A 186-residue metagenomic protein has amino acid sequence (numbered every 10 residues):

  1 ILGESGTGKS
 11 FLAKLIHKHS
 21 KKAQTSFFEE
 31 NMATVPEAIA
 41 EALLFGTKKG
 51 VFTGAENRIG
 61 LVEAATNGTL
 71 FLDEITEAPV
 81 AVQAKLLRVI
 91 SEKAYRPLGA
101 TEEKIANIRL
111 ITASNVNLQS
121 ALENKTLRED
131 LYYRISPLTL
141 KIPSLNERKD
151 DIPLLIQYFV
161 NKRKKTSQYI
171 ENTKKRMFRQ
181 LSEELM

Functional and structural regions predicted by a protein language model:
I1-T53, E63-P79, S144-K149: Conserved post-Walker A coupling segment in P-loop NTPases
L12, N31, I39-L43, K48 (+11 more regions): Helical "lid/switch" subdomain of P-loop NTPase nucleotide-binding domains
S20-T25, G99-R109, N117-M186: Nucleotide-binding/hydrolysis machinery
E30, A113, L140: Short glycine/serine/threonine-enriched helix-capping/active-site loop that flanks the nucleotide-sugar donor pocket
F71-L72, I108-S114: Structural recognition of the conserved hydrophobic beta-strand(s) that form the central parallel beta-sheet of P-loop
